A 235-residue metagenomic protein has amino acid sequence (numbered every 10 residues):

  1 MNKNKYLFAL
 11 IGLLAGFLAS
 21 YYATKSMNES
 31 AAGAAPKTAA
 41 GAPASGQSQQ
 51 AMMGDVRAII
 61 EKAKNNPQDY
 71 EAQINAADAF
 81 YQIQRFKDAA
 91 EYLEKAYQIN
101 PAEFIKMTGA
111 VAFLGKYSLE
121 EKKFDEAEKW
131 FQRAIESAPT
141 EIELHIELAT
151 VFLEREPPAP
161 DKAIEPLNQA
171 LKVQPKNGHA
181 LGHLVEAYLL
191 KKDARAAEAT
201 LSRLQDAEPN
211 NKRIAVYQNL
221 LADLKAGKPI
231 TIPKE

Functional and structural regions predicted by a protein language model:
M1-N65: Long, contiguous interaction/recruitment modules in multidomain scaffold/adaptor proteins
F8-F17, N28-A32, H183-E235: Terminal, low-structured helical/coil segments at or just beyond the last alpha-helical repeat
Q49-A63, Q84-K95, N100, K106 (+4 more regions): Structural signature of tandem alpha-helical TPR/SEL1-like repeats, specifically the intra-repeat loop/turn
N65-N66, I99-E103, S137, V173-Q174 (+1 more regions): Structural marker of alpha-solenoid helical repeat scaffolds
A72, I105-K106, A110, L144 (+2 more regions): TPR alpha-solenoid repeat register
N75, G109, F113, E147 (+2 more regions): Canonical tetratricopeptide repeat
